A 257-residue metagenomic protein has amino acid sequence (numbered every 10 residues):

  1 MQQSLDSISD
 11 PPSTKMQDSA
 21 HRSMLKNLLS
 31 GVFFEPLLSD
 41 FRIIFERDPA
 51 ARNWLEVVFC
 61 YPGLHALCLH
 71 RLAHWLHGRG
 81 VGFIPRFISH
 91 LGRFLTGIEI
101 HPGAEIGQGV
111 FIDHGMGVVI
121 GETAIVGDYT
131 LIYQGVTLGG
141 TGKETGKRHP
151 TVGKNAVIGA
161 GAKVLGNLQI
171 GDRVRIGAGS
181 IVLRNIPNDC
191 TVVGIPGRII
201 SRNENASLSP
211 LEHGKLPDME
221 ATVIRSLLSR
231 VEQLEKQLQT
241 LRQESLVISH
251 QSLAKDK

Functional and structural regions predicted by a protein language model:
M1-L91, S207-K257: Terminal amphipathic alpha-helical/low-complexity segments used for targeting or macromolecular assembly
R93-I200: Structural signal for interior beta-strand "rungs" in well-ordered beta-sheet cores of soluble enzyme domains
N203-E204: Short, well-ordered secondary-structure micro-motifs
